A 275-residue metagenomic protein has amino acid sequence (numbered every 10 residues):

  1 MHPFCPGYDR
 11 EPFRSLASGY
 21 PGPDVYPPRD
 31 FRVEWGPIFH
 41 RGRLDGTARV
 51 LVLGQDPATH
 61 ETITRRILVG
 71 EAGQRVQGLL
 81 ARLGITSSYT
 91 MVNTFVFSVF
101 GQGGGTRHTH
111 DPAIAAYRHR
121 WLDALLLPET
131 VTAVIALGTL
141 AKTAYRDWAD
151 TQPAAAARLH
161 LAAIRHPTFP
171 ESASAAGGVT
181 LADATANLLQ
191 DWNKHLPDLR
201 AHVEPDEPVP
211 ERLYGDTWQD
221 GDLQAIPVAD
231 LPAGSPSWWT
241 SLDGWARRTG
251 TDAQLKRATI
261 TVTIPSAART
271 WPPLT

Functional and structural regions predicted by a protein language model:
M1-T275: A polyanion-binding, active-site-adjacent surface
